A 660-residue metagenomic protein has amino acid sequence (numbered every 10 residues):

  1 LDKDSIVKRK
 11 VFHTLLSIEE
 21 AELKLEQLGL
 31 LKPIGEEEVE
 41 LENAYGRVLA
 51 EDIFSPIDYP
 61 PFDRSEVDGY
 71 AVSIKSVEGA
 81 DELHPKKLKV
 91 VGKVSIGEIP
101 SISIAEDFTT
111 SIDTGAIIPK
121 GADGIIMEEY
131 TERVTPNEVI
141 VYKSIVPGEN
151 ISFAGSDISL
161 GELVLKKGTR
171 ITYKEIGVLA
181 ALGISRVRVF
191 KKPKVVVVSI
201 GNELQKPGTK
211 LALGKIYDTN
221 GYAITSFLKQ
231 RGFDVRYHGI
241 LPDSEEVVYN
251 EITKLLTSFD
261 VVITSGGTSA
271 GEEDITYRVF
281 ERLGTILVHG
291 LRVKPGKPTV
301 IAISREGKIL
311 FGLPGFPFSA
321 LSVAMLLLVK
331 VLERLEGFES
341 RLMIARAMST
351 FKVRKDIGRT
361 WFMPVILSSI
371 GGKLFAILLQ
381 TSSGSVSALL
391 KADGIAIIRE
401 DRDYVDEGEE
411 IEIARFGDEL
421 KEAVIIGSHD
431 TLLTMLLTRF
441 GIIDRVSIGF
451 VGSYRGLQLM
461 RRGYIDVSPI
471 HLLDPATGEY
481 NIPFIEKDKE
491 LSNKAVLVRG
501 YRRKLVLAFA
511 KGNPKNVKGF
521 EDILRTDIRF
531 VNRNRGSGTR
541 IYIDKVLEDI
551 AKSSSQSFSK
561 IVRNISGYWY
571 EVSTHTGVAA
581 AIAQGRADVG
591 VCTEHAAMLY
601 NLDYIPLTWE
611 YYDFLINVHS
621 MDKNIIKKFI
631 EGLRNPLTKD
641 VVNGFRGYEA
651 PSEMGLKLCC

Functional and structural regions predicted by a protein language model:
D2-E19, S185-L313, P317-V323, M435 (+11 more regions): Helix-rich terminal scaffold detector
D2-V7, V11-I18, D52-I53, A71-H238 (+4 more regions): Short, glycine/charged-enriched hinge/interface segments at domain edges or termini
L15, E19-E22, E37-E42, G46 (+5 more regions): Flexible glycine/proline-rich
E422-H429, E521-V546: Short loop->beta-strand "edge-of-pocket" segments that line small-molecule binding or catalytic clefts across diverse
G441-D522: N-terminal segment of the mature folded domain
P469-K487, A579-T608: A ligand-binding cleft/hinge motif common to bilobed small-molecule-binding domains
L491-K504, M598, L602-E631: Periplasmic-binding protein-like
K504, A508-N516, E521, R525 (+2 more regions): Extended ligand-binding regions for polar small-molecule ligands
